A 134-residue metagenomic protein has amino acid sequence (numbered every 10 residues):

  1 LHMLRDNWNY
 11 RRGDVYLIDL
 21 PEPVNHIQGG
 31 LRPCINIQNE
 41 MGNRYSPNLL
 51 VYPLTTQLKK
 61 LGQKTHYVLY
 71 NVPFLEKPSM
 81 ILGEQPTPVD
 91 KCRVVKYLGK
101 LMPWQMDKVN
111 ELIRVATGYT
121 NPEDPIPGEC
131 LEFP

Functional and structural regions predicted by a protein language model:
L1-H2: Charge-rich, low-complexity N-terminal segments
R5: Donor-binding and catalytic core of enzymes assembling or modifying cell-surface/extracellular glycoconjugates
W8, N71-P134: C-terminal terminal-subdomain/extension
H26-N71: Compact nucleic-acid interaction/catalytic patches
